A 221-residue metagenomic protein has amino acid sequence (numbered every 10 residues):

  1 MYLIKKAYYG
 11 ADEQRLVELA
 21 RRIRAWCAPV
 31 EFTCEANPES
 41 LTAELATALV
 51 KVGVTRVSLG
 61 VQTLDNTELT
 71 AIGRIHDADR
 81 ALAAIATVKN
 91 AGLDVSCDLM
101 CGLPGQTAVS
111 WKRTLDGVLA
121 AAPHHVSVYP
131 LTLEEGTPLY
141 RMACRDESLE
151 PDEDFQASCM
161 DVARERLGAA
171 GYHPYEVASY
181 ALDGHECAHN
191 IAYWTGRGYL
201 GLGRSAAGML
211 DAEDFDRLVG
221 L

Functional and structural regions predicted by a protein language model:
M1-L221: C-terminal scaffold of the Radical SAM
